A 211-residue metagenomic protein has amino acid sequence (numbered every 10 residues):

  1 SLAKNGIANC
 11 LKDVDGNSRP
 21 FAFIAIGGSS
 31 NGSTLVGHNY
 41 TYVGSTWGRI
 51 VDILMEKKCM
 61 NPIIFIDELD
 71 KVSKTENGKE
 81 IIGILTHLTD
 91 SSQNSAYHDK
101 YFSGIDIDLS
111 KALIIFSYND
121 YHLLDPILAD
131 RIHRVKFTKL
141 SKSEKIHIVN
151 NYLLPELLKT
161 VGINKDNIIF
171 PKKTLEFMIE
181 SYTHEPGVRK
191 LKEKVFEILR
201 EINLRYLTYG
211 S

Functional and structural regions predicted by a protein language model:
S1-A25, M55-E56, T86, D90: Walker A/P-loop
D13-S18, K58, D120-D130, R134-E193 (+1 more regions): Conserved C-terminal "switch" segment of AAA+ ATPases
I26-K58: Short glycine-rich substrate-engagement loop in P-loop NTPases that contacts/grips substrate
G32-G44, K71-I82, R134-I146: Flexible beta-alpha connector loops of hexameric P-loop NTPases
K57-F65, H98-S117, D166-P171: AAA+/SF3 P-loop NTPase mechanochemical coupling elements
I66-I107: Conserved catalytic/switch belt of AAA+ P-loop NTPases
D70-K74, L123, E197: Residues immediately C-terminal
N77-G78, Y101-F102, D106-I107, N119-I132: Short regulatory helix/loop adjacent to the ATP-binding pocket of P-loop NTPases
